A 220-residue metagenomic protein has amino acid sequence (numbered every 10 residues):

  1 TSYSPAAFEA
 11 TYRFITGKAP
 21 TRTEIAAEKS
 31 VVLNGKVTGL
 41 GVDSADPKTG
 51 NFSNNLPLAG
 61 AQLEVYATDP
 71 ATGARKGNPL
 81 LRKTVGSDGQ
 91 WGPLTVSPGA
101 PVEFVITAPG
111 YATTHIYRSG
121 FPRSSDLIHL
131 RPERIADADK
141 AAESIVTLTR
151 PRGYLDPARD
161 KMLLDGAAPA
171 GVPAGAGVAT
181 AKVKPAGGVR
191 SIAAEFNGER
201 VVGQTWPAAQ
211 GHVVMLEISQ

Functional and structural regions predicted by a protein language model:
S2-Y12, L33, P98: Post-His helix in hydrolase/transferase enzymes
T11, A61-L63: Short beta-strand elements bearing conserved aromatic residues within extracellular beta-rich modules
Y12-V32: Beta-strand-rich domain onsets/edges
A26-P47: Charged, amphipathic alpha-helical linkers/stalks
V31-G35, G60-A61, E103-F104: Hydrophobic, aliphatic-enriched repeat segments that assemble into extended interaction scaffolds in large eukaryotic
T38-A45, S53-L56, V65-Q220: Preference for solvent-exposed, low-hydrophobicity sequence contexts
